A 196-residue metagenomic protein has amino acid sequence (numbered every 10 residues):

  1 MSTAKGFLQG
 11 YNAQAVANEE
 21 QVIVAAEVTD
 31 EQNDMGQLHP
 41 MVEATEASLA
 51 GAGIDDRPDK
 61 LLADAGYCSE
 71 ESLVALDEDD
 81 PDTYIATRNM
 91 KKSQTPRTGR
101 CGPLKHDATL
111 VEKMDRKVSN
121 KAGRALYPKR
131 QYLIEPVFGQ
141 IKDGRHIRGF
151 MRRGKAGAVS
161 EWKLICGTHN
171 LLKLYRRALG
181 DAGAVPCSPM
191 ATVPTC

Functional and structural regions predicted by a protein language model:
M1-C196: Anion-binding and metal-coordination hotspots
